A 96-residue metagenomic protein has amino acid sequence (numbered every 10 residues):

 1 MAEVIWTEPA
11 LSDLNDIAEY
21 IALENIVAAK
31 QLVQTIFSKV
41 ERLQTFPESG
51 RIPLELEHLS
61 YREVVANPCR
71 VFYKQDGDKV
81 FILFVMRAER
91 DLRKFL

Functional and structural regions predicted by a protein language model:
M1-A2, L96: Absolute protein N-terminus
E3-L56: Basic, Lys/Arg-enriched alpha-helical interface segments
Y20, E63, R70: Short aromatic/hydrophobic contact patches that present stacked aromatics for nucleic-acid/ligand binding
F37, E63-A66: Σ70-family region 2.3-2.4 aromatic/basic alpha-helix that recognizes the −10 promoter and nucleates DNA melting
P47, R51, L59, R87-D91: Residue-level signal for pocket-adjacent positions within structured domains
L56-E63: Short, hydrophobic/aromatic-rich segments at coil-to-beta transitions
A66-R70, K74-L96: Enriched for short, Lys/Arg-rich terminal
